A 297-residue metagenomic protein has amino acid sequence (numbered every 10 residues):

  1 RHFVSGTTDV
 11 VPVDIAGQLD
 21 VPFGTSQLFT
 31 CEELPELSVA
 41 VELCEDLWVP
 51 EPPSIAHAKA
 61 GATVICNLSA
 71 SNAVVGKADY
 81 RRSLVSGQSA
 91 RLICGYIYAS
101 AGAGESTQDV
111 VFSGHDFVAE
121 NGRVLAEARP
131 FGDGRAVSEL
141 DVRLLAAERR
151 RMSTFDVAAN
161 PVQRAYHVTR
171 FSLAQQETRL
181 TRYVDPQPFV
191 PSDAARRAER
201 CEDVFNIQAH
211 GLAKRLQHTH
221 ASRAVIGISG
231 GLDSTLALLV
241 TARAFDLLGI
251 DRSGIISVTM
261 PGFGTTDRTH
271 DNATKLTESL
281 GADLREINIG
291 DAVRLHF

Functional and structural regions predicted by a protein language model:
R1-G227, R243-R252: Enzyme catalytic cores with a strong preference for nitrogen-chemistry domains
C66, A224-I228, L232-A273: ATP-dependent adenylation/pyrophosphate-handling site
A70-S71, A101, S229, M260-F263 (+1 more regions): Short, ordered loop/turn segments at secondary-structure junctions
A73, E105, L232, A292-R294: Short secondary-structure capping/turn micro-motifs that flank functional sites
G76-K77, Q108, A237, T269 (+1 more regions): Short glycine-/acidic-enriched loop or helix-start segments at secondary-structure transitions that form or flank
R135, V168-P188, I250, G254-F297: A conserved beta-strand->alpha-helix junction
E199-N206, H210, K214, T235-R243 (+4 more regions): Feature representing long, continuous alpha-helical segments
